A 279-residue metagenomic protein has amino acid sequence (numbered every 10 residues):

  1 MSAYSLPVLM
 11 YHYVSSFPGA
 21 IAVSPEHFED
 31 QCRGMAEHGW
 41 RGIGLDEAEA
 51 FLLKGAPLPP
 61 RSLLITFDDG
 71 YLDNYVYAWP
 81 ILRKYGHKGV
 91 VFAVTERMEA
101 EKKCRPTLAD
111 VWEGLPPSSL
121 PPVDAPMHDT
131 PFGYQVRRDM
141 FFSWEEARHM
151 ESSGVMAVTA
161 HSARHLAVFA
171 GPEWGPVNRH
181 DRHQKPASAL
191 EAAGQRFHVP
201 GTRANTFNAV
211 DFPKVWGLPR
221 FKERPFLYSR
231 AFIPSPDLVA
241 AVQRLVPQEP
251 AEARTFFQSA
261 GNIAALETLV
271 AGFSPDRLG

Functional and structural regions predicted by a protein language model:
A3-P18, L64-G70: Boundary/entry segment of secreted carbohydrate-active catalytic domains
L9, V14-S15, S62, R83-G279: Metal-dependent polysaccharide deacetylase catalytic core of the NodB/CE4 family, i.e., the active-site-bearing domain
Y13-V14, P18-P25, E29-C32, T95-E96: PAPS-dependent sulfotransferase catalytic core
A20-I21, V76-A78, K102, F169-G171: Short, solvent-exposed loop/turn and secondary-structure capping segments
V23-A36, D69-L72, R137-E151: Aromatic- and glycine-enriched glycan-recognition loops and surfaces that form the carbohydrate-binding subsites
V23-P60, S152: C-terminal domain-boundary segment and adjacent tail
F28, Y75, L278: Aromatic/hydrophobic pocket-lining residues that form the small-molecule binding cavity in soluble enzyme cores
I43-E47, L64-T66, G70-W79: Extended catalytic core of nucleotide-activated donor transferases of GT-like folds
